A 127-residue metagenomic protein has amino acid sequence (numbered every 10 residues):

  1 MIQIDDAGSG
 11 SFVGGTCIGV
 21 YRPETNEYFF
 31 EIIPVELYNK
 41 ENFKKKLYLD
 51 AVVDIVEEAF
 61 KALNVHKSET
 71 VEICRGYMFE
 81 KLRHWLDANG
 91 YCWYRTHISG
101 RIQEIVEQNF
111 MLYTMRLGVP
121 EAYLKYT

Functional and structural regions predicted by a protein language model:
M1-T127: RNase H-like, Mg2+-dependent phosphodiesterase core, and more generally RNA phosphate-backbone-engaging helix-loop
